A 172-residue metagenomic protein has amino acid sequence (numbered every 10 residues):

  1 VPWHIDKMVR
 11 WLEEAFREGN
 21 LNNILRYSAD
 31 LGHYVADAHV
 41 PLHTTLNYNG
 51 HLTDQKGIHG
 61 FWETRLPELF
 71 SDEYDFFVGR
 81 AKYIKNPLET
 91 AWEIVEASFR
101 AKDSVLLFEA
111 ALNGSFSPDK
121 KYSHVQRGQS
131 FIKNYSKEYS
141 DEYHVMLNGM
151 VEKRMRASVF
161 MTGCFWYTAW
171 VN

Functional and structural regions predicted by a protein language model:
V1-G32, T44-N172: Active-site- or binding-pocket-proximal scaffold segments within functional domains
A36, L42: Short active-site segment of divalent metal-dependent hydrolases/proteases that encodes the spacing between
